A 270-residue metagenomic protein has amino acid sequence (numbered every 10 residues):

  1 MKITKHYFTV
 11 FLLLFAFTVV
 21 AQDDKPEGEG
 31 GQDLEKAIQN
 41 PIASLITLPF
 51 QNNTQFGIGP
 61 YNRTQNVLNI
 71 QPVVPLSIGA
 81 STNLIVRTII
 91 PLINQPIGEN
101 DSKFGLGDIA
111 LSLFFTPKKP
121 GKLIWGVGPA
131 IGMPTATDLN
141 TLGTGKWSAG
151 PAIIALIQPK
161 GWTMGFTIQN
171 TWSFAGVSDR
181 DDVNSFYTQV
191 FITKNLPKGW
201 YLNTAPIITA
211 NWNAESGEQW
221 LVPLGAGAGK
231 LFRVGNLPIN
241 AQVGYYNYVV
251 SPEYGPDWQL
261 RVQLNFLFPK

Functional and structural regions predicted by a protein language model:
M1-G31, K270: Cleavable N-terminal export/targeting peptides
D23-K270: Transmembrane beta-barrel domains of Gram-negative outer membranes and organellar outer membranes
